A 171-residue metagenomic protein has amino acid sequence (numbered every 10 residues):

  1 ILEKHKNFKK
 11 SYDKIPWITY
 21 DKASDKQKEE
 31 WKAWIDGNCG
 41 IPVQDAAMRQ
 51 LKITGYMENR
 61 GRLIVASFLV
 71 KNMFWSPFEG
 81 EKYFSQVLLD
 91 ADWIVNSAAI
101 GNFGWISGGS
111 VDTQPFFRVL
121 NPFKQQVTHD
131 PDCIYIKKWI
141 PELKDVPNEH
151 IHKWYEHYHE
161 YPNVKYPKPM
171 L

Functional and structural regions predicted by a protein language model:
I1-L171: C-terminal catalytic domain of photolyase/cryptochrome flavoproteins, centering on the FAD-binding pocket
